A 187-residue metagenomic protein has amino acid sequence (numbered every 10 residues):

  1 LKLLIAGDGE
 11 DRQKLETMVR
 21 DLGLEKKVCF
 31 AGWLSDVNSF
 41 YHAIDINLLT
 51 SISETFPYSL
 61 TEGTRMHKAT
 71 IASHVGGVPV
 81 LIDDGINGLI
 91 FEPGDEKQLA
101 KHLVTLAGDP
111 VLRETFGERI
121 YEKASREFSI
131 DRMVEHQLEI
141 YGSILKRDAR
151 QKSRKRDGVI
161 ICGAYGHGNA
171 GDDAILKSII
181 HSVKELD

Functional and structural regions predicted by a protein language model:
E16-G32: Nucleotide-activated donor-binding/catalytic signature segment of Leloir-type glycosyltransferases, i.e., the conserved
W33, I52: Aromatic "clamp/platform" in nucleotide-sugar-dependent glycosyltransferases that forms part of the donor/acceptor
D45, H67: A short alpha->beta transition loop at the rim of the catalytic pocket in nucleotide-sugar-dependent
E62, V75-G85, L89-I90: Short acidic/histidine- and often glycine-rich active-site loop of Leloir-type glycosyltransferases that engages
A69-A72: Short hydrophobic beta-strand element within catalytic cores of glycosyltransferases and related nucleotide-activated
D84-G85, L89-E96, T105-P110: Conserved acidic donor-binding segment of nucleotide-sugar-dependent glycosyltransferases
Q98, T105, L112-E127, M133-E139: A short, well-ordered alpha-helix in the C-terminal region of glycosyltransferases
I130-R156: C-terminal alpha-helical cap of glycosyltransferases
